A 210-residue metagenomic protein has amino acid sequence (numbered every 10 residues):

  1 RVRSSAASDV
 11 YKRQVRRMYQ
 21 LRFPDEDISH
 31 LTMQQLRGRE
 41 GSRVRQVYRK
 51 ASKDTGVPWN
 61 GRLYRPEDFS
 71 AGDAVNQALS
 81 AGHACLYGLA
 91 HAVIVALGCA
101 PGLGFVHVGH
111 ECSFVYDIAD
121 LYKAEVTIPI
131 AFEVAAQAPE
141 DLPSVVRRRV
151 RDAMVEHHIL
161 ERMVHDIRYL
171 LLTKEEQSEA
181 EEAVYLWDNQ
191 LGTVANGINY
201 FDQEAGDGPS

Functional and structural regions predicted by a protein language model:
R1-A7, Y11: Single conserved hydrophobic/aromatic residue that forms the stacking wall/gate of nucleotide- or nucleobase-binding
I28-Q34, G38: Membrane-proximal, non-transmembrane interface segments of integral membrane proteins
L36-C99: Hydrophobic, aromatic-enriched interface-forming segments
A100-F105, Q177-E181: Flexible, glycine/charged-enriched surface loops at secondary-structure junctions
H107-V115: Small-residue-rich helix-loop
Y116-A138: A structural-propensity feature for long, helix-poor, extended segments
A136-S210: Charge-biased C-terminal accessory regions appended to nucleic-acid-, cytoskeletal NTPase
